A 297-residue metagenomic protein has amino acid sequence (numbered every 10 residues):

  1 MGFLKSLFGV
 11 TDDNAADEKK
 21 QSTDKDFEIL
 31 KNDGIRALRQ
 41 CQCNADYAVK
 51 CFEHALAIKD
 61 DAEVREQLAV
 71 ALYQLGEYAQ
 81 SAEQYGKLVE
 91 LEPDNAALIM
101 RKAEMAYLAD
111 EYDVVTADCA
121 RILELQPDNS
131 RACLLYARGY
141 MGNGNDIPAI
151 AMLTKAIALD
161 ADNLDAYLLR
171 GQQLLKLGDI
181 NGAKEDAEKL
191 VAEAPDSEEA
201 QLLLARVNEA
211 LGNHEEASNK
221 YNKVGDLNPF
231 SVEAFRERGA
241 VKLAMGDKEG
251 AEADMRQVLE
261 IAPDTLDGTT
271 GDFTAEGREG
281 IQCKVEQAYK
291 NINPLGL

Functional and structural regions predicted by a protein language model:
M1-N14, E18, E252-A253, E260-L297: Terminal, low-structured helical/coil segments at or just beyond the last alpha-helical repeat
K20-Q80, A97, R101-E111, R138 (+1 more regions): Alpha-helical segment of the N-proximal tetratricopeptide repeat
F27, A62-V64, A96-A97, Y112 (+5 more regions): Helix-start (N-cap) detector for alpha-helical repeat units in TPR-like alpha-solenoids, especially tetratricopeptide
L38-Q40, Y73, M100, Y107 (+7 more regions): Position-specific recognition of the canonical hydrophobic site in helix A of tetratricopeptide repeat
C41-K50, L75-K87, A109-R121, G142-K155 (+3 more regions): Structural signature of tandem alpha-helical TPR/SEL1-like repeats, specifically the intra-repeat loop/turn
K59-D60, P93, P127, A161 (+3 more regions): Short coil turns that delineate tetratricopeptide repeat
